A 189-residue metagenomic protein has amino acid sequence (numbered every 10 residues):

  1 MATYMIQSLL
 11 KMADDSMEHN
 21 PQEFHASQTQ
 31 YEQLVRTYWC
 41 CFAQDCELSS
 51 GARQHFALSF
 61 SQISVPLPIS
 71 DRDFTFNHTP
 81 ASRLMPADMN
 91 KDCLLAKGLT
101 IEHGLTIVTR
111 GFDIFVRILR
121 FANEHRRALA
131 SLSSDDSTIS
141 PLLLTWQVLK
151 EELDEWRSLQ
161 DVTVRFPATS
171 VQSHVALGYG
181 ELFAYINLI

Functional and structural regions predicted by a protein language model:
M1-E102, A122-S137, D154-G178: Acidic, Ser/Thr-rich, low-complexity intrinsically disordered regions in fungal proteins
Q30, T100, G104-I107, L142 (+1 more regions): Aromatic-acidic/polar surface patches that form glycan- and anion
Y31-V35, V108, W146: Generic preference for well-ordered alpha-helical elements
E102-N123: Long, repeat-rich segments with strong aromatic
R110, R117, V148, E152-E155 (+1 more regions): Charged, amphipathic alpha-helical oligomerization/scaffolding segments
D136, L143-W146: A conserved active-site cap/scaffold subdomain adjacent to cofactor or substrate pockets
L182-I189: C-terminal substrate/ligand-recognition segments
